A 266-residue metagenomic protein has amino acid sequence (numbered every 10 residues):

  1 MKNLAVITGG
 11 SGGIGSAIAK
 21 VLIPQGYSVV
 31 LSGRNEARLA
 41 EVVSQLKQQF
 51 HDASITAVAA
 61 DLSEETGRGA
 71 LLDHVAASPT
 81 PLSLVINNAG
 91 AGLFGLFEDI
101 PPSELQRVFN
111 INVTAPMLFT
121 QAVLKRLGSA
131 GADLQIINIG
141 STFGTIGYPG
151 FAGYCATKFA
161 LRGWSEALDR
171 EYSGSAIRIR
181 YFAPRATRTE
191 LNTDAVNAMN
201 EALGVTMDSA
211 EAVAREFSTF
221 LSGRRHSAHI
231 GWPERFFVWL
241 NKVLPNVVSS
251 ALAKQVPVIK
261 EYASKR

Functional and structural regions predicted by a protein language model:
S11-G12: Conserved glycine-rich cofactor-binding loop
Q25-V42: Conserved glycine-rich Rossmann-like NAD(P)H-binding loop of the short-chain dehydrogenase/reductase
N88-L93: Conserved NAD(P)H cofactor-binding loop of Rossmann-fold oxidoreductase domains
L96-F97, P101-R107: Substrate-binding pocket helix/loop in short-chain dehydrogenase/reductase
T120, T157: Active-site helix of classical SDR
S141: Residue(s) in the substrate-gating loop at a strand-loop-helix junction that position the organic substrate next
Y181, E201-V238: C-terminal helical subdomain
